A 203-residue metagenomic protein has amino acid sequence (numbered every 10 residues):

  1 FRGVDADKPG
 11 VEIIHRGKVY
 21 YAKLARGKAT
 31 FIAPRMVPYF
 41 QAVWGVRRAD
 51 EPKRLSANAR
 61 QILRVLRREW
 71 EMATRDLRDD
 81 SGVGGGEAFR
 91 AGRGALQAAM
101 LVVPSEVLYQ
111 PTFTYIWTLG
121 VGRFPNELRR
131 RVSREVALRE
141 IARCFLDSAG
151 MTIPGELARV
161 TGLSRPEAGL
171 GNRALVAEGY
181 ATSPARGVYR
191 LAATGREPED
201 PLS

Functional and structural regions predicted by a protein language model:
F1-S203: Long, low-complexity intrinsically disordered regions
